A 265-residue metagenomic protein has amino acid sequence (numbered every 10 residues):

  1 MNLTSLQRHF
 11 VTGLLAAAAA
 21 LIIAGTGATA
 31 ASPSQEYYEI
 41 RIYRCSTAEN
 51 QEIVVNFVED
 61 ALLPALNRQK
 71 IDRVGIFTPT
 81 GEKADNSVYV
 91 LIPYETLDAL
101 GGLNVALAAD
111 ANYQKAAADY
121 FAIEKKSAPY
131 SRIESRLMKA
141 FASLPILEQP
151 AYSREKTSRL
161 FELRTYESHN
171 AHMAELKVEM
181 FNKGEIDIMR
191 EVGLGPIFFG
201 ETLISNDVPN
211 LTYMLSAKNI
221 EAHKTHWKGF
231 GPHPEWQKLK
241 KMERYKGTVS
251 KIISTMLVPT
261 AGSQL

Functional and structural regions predicted by a protein language model:
N2-A16: Bacterial N-terminal signal peptides that target proteins for export
R8, A19-A20, D85: Low-complexity, intrinsically disordered short peptide segments enriched in small/polar/basic residues
L15-I23: Hydrophobic helical h-region of N-terminal Sec-dependent signal peptides in bacterial secretory/periplasmic proteins
I23, G27-W236, Y245-L265: Short S/T/G/P-rich N-terminal loop/turn motif that feeds into the first structured element of a domain
